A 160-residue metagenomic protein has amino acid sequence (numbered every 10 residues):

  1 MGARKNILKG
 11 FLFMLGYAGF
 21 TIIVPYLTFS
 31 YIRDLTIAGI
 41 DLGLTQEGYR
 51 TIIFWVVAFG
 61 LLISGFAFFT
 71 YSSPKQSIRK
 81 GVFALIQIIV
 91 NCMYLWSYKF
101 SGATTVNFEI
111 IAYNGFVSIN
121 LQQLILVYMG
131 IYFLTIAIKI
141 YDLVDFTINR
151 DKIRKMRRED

Functional and structural regions predicted by a protein language model:
M1-I63: N-terminal signal-anchor transmembrane alpha-helix
K5, L42-T45, S72-V82, N114-V127: Membrane-interfacial loop-to-transmembrane-helix junctions in polytopic alpha-helical membrane proteins
V24-T28, C92-T104: C-terminal TM-helix exit segments that contain a strictly Trp-centered aromatic cap at the helix terminus
L35-Q46, K99-Q122: Interfacial non-cytosolic loop connecting adjacent transmembrane helices
T51-G60, S118-I138: Hydrophobic alpha-helical transmembrane segments
L61-Y71, K139-D142: Alpha-helical transmembrane segments in multipass membrane proteins, preferentially the mid-helix core
A67-L95: Loop-to-transmembrane helix junctions at the membrane interface
F133-D160: Cytosolic juxtamembrane helix at the C-terminal end of the final transmembrane segment
